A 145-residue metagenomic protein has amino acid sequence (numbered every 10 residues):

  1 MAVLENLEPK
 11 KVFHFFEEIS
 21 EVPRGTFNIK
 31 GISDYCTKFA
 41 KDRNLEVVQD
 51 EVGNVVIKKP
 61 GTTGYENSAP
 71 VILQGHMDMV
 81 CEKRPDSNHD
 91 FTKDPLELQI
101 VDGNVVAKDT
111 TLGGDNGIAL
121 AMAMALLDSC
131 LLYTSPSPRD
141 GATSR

Functional and structural regions predicted by a protein language model:
L4-D102: Acidic/His- and Gly-rich active-site-bordering loop/insert found across diverse amide/peptide-bond hydrolases
T26, L112-G113: Short acidic-aromatic active-site loops that bind/stabilize oxyanions
V52, T110, R139: An acidic- and aromatic-residue-enriched active-site/binding cleft used to recognize and process polar
V106-L112: Short pre-catalytic strand/loop immediately N-terminal to key active-site residues, enriched for Gly-Thr
D115-M122: Catalytic-loop motifs flanking and including active-site residues across diverse enzymes
A125-L132: Flexible, small-residue-rich helix->loop connector segments that border functional cores
Y133-D140: Conserved small/polar residues in nucleotide/adenosyl-binding loops
A142-R145: N-terminal low-complexity segments that are often proline-rich with Ser/Thr-Pro
